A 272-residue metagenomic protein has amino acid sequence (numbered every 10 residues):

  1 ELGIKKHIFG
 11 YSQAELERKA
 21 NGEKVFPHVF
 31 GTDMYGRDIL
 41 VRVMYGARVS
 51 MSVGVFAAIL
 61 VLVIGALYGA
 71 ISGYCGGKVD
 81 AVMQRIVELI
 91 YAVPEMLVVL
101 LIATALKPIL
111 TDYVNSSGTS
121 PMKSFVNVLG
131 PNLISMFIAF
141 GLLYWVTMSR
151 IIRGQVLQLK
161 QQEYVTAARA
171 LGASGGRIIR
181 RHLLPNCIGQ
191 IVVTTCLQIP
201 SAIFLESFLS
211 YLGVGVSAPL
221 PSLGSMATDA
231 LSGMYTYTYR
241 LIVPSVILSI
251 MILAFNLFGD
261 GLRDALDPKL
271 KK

Functional and structural regions predicted by a protein language model:
E1-L62, A66, P219, M226 (+4 more regions): Gly/Trp-centered helix-boundary motif
V29, D33, S50, F56-L67 (+5 more regions): Generic hydrophobic transmembrane alpha-helix motif, especially the helices
T32, R37-L40, M44, V79-I86 (+9 more regions): Alpha-helical membrane-protein architecture signal
R48-I64, L157, G176-E206, F255: Transmembrane alpha-helices
A103-L106, S116, F125-V128, L197-Q198 (+1 more regions): Glycine-rich helix-loop "coupling/hinge" segments at transmembrane-helix boundaries in multipass transporters
K107-L129, A139, L143, V192-L197 (+1 more regions): C-terminal transmembrane helix and the adjacent membrane-cytosol boundary/short C-terminal tail of inner/organellar
Q155-Y164, L262-K269: Transmembrane helix boundary and interhelical loop/hinge segments in multi-pass membrane proteins
